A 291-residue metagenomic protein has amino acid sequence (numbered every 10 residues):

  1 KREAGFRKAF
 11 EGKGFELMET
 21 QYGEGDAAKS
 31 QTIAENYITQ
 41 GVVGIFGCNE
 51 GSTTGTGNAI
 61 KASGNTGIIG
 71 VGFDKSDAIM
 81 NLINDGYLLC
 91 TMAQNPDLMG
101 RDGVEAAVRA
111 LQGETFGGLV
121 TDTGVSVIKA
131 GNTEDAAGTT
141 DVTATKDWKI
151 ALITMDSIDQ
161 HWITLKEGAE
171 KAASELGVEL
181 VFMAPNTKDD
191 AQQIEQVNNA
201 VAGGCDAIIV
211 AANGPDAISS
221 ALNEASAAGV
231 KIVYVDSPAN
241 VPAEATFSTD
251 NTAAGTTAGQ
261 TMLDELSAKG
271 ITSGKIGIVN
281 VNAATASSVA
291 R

Functional and structural regions predicted by a protein language model:
K1, T20, G47-G51, P96 (+8 more regions): Extracytoplasmic "Venus flytrap"
K1-K8, A28-Q31, K75-I79, Q94-T115 (+3 more regions): Hydrophobic alpha-helical segments within soluble ligand-binding/sensing domains
F6, E24-L82, N198-A227: Hydrophobic alpha-helical
F10-E16, K61-G67, S174-V178, A225-V230 (+1 more regions): Short helix-capping segments at alpha-helix termini
G44-G47, G57-D97, R101-A130: Exported/periplasmic ABC-transporter solute-binding proteins
G67-I68, D74-L89, I128-G138, A207 (+3 more regions): Flexible loop/hinge segments that line or gate small-molecule binding clefts
N95-K149, T154-S157, V279-S288: Hinge/cleft segment of the Venus flytrap/periplasmic-binding protein
T139-I150, S174, L266-K275: Immediate post-signal peptide segment of exported/extracytoplasmic ligand-binding proteins
